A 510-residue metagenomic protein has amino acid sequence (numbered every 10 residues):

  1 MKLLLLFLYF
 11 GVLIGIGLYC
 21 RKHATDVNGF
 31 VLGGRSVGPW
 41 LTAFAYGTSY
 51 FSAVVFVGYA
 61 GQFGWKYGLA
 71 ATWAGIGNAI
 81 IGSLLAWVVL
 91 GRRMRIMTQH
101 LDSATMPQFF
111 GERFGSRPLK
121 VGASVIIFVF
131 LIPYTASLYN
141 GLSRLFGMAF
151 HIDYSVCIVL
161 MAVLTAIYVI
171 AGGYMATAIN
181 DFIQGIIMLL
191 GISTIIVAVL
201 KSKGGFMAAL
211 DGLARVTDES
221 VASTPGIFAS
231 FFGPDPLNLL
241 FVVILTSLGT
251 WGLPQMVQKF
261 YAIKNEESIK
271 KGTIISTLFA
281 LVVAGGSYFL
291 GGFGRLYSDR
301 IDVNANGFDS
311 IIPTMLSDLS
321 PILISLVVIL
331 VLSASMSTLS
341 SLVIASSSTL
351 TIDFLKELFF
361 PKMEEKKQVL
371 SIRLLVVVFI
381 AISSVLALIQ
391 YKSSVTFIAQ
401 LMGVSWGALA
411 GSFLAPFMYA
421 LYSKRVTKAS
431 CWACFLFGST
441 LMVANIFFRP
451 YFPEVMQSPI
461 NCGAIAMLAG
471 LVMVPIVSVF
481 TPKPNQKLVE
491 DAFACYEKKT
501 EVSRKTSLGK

Functional and structural regions predicted by a protein language model:
M1-K510: Membrane-embedded helix-loop-helix hairpins and adjacent transmembrane boundary segments in multi-pass transporters
